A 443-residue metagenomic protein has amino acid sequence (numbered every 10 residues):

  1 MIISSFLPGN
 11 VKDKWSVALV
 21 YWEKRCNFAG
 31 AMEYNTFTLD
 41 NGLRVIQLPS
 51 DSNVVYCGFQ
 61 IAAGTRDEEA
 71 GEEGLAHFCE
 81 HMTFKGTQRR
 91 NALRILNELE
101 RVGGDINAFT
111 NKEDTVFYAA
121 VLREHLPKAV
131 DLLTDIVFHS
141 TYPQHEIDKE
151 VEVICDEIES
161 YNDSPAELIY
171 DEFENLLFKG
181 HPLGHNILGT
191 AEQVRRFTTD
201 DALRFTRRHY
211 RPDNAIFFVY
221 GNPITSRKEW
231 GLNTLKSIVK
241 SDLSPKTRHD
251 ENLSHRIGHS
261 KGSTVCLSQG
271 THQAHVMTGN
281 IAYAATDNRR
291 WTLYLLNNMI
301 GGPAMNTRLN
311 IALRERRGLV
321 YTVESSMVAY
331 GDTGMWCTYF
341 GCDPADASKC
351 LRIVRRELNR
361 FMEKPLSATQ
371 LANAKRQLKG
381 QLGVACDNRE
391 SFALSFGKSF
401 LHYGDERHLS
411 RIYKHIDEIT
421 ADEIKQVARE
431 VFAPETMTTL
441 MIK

Functional and structural regions predicted by a protein language model:
I2-S4, V11-D13, V17: Short terminal hydrophobic/aromatic SLiMs and anchors at protein ends
G9-K12, V20-E23, N27-F28: Short, positively charged and aromatic/hydrophobic N-terminal segments
F28-A31, T38, R94-D250, R256 (+4 more regions): Charge-rich, well-structured scaffold segments of protease-associated domains
A31-V55: N- or domain-start disorder-to-order transition segments that initiate the globular core
I46-N53, G58-Q60, R248-N306: His/Glu-based metal-binding/catalytic segments typifying zinc-dependent metallopeptidases
G64-E72: Short pre-active-site segment immediately N-terminal to the catalytic Zn-binding motif
G74-T87: Active-site SXXK
